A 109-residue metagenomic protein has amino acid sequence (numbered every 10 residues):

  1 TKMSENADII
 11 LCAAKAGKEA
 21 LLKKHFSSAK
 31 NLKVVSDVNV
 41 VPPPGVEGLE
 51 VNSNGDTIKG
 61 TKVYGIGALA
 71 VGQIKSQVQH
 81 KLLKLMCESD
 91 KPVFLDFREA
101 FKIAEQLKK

Functional and structural regions predicted by a protein language model:
T1-K62: Rossmann-like adenosine-cofactor binding region
V41-K109: Adenosine-phosphate binding glycine-rich loop
